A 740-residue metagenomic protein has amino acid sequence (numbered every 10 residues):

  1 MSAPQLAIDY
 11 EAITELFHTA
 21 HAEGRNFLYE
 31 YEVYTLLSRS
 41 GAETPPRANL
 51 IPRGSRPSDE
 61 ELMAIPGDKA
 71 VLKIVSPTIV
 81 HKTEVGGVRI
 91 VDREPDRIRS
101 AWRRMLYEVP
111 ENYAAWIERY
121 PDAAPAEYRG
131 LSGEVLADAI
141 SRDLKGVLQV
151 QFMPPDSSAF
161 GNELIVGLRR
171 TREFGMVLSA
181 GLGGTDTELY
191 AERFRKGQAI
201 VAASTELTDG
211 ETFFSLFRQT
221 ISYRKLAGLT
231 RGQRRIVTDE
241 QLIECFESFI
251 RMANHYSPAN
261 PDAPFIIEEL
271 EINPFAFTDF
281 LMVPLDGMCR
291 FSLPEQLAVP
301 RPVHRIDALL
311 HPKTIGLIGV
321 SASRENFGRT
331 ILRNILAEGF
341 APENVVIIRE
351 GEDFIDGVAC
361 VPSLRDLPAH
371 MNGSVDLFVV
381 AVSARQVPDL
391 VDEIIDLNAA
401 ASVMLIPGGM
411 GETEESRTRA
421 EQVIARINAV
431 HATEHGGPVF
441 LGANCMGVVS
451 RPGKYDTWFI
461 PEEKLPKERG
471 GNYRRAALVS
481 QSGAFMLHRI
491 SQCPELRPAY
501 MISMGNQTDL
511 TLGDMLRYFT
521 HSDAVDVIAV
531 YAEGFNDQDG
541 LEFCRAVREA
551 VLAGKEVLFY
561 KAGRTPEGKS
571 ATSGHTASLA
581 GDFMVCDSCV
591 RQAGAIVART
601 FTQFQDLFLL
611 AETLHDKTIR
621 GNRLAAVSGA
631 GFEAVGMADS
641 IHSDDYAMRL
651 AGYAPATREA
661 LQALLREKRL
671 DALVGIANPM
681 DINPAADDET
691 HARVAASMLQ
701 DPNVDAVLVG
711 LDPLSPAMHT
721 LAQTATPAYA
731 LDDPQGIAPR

Functional and structural regions predicted by a protein language model:
M1-R740: Catalytic-core regions of core metabolic enzymes, especially those transforming organic acids/acyl-group intermediates
